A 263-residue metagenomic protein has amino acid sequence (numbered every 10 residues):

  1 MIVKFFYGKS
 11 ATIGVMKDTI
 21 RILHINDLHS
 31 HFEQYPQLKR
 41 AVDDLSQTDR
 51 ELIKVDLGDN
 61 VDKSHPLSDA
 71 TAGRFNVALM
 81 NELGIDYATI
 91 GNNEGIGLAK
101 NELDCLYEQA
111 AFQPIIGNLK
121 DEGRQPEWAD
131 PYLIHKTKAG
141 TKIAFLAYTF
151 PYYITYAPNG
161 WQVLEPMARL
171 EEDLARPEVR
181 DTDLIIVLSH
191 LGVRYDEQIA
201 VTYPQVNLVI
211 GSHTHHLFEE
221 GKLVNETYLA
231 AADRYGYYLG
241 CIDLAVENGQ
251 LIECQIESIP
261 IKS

Functional and structural regions predicted by a protein language model:
F5-K262: Acidic, metal/ion-coordinating pockets
